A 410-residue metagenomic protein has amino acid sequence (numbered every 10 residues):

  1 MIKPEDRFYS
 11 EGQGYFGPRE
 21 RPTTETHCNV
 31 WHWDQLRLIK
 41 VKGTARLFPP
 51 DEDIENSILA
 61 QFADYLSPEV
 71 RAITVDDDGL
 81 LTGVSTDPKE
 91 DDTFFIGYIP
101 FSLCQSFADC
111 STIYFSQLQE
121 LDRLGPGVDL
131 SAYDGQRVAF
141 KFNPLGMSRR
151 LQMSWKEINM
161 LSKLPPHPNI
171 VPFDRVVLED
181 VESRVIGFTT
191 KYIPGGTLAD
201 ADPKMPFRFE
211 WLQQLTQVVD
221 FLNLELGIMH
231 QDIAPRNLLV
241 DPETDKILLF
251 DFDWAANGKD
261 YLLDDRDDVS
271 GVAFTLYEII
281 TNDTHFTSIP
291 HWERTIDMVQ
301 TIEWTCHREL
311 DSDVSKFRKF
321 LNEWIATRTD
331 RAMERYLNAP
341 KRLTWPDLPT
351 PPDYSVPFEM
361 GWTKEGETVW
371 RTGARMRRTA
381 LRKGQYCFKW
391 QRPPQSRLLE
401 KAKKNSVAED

Functional and structural regions predicted by a protein language model:
M1-D92, K259-L262, F274, E278-D410: Helical subdomain adjoining the active site within ATP-dependent kinase catalytic cores
W33-P50, S57-D64, P68-R71, V75-N169: ATP-binding glycine-rich loop module of kinase domains
V138-P165, N169-W211: Conserved structural core of kinase catalytic domains
F207-F221: Conserved alphaE helix
L222-D241: Catalytic-loop of the protein kinase fold
N237-D251: Conserved protein kinase catalytic/activation segment
I247, A256-G258: Activation segment
